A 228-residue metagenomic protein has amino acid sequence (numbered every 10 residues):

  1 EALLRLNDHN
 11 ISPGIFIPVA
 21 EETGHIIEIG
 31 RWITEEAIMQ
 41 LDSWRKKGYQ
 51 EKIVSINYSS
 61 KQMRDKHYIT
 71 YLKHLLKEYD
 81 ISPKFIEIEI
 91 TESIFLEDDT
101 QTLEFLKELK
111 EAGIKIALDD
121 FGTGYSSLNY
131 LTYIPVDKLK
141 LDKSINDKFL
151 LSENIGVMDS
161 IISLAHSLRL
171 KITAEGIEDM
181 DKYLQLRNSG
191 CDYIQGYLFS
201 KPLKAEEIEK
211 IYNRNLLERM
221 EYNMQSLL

Functional and structural regions predicted by a protein language model:
E1-I81, I94, K107-E108, T123 (+2 more regions): Bacterial c-di-GMP phosphodiesterase EAL domain
L3-H9, E35, S59-K66, F85-T100 (+1 more regions): EAL-family c-di-GMP phosphodiesterase catalytic domain
P18, L72-L75, E104-K107, Y133-P135 (+2 more regions): Glycine-rich, phosphate-binding/catalytic loops in enzymes
V19-T23, L103, L151-I155: Short, conserved loop/turn and helix-capping segments at secondary-structure boundaries that abut family-defining
